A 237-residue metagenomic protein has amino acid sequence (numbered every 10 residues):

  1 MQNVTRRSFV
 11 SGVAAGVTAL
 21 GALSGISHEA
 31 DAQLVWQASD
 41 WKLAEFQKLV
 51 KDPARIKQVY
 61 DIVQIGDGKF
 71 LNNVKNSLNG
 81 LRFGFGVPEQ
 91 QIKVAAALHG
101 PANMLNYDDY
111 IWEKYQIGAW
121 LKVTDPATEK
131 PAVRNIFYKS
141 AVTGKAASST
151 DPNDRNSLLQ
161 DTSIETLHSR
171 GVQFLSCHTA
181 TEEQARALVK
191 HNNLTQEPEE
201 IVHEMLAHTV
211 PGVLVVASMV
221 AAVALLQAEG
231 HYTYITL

Functional and structural regions predicted by a protein language model:
M1-V17: N-terminal secretory signal peptides and thylakoid transit peptides that target proteins across membranes
S24-R55: C-terminal segment of N-terminal export signals and the immediately downstream linker at the start of the mature
Q58-D61, A95-A97, Q173-S176, I235-T236: Structural recognition of the beta-strand scaffold that forms the well-ordered cores of secreted hydrolase catalytic
Q64-D67, G100-L105, F174, T179-Q184 (+1 more regions): Solvent-exposed loop/turn segments at secondary-structure junctions within structured extracellular/periplasmic domains
K69-V87: Histidine-anchored nucleotide/phosphate-binding helix
V87-I111: Acidic helix-start/capping segments at beta-turn-to-alpha-helix junctions
Q116-G144: A glycine-rich helix N-cap at a beta->alpha junction
V189-L237: Glycine-rich, aromatic-bearing surface loops/beta-hairpins
